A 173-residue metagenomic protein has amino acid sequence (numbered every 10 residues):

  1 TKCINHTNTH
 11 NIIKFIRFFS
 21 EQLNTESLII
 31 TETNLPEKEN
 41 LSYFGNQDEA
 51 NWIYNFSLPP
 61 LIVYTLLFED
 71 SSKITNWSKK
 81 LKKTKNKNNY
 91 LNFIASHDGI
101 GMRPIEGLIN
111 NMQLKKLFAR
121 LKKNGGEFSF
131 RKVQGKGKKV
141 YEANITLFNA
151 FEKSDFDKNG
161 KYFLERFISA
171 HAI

Functional and structural regions predicted by a protein language model:
T1-I173: Active-site and adjacent substrate-binding regions of carbohydrate-active enzymes
